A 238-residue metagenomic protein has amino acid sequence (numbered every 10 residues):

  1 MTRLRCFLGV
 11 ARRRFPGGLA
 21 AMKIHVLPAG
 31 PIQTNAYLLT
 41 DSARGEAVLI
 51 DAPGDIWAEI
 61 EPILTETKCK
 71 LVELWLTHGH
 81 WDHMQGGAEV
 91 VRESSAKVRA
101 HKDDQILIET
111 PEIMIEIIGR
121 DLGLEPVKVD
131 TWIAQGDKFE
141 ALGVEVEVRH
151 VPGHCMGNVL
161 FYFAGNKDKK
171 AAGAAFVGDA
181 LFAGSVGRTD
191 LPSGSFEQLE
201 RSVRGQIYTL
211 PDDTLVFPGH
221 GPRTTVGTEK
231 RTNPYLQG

Functional and structural regions predicted by a protein language model:
C6-A21: Short, Lys/Arg-enriched N-terminal segments with co-localized hydrophobic residues within the first ~10-30 amino acids
L19-T67, L160-V177: Conserved beta-strand hairpin/beta-sheet module of binuclear metal-dependent hydrolase folds, prominently
L27, L39, D137-G143: Short acidic-hydrophobic surface loop/beta-edge motif
G45, D55, C69, I113-I117 (+2 more regions): Metallo-beta-lactamase
A47-I50, E73-L76, V148-H150: Short catalytic-loop micro-motif centered on adjacent basic/acidic residues
I50, V98-A100, V177, P218: Hydrophobic residues in well-ordered beta-strands that form the structural core
D55-E140, G165, A172-G173, R231-Y235: Active-site HxH/HxHxD metal-binding segment of metal-dependent hydrolases
